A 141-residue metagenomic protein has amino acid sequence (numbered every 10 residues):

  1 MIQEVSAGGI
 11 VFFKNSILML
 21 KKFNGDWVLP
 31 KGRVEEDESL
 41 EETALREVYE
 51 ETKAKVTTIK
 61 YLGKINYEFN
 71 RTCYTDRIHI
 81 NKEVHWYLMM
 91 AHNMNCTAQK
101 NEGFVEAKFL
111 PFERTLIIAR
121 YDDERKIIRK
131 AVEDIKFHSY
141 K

Functional and structural regions predicted by a protein language model:
M1-P30: N-terminal strand-loop-strand
V34-K126: Unchanged
K130-H138: C-terminal alpha-helix
